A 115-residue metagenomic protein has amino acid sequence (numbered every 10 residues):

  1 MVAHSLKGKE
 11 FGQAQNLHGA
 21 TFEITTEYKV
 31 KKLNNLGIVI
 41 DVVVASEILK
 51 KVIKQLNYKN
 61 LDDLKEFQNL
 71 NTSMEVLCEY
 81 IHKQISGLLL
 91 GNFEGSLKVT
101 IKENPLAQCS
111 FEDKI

Functional and structural regions predicted by a protein language model:
M1-I115: Charge-rich, low-complexity N-terminal segments
